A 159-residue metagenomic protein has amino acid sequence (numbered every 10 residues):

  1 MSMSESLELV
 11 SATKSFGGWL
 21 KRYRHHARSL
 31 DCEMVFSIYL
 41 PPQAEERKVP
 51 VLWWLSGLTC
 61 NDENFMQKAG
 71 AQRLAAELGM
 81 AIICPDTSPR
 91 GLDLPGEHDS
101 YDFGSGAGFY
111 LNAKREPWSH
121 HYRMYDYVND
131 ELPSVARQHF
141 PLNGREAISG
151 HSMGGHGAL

Functional and structural regions predicted by a protein language model:
S2-L159: Non-catalytic cap/lid and distal C-terminal segments of serine-dependent acyl enzymes
